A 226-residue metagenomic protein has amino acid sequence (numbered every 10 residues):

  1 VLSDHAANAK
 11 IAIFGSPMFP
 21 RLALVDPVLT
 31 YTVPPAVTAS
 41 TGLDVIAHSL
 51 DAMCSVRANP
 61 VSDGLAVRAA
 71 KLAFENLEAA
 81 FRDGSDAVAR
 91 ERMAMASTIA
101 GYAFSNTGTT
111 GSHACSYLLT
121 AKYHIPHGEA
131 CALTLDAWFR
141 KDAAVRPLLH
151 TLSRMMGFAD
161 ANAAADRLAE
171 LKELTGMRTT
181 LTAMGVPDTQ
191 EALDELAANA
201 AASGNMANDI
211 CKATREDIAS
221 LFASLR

Functional and structural regions predicted by a protein language model:
L2-T107, D209-I210: Carboxylate- and glycine-rich phosphate/diphosphate-binding segment that chelates Mg2+/Mn2+
V33-P35, R57-S62, D136, N162-D166 (+1 more regions): A ubiquitous short alpha-helical element
A39-G42, A66, G128, V145 (+3 more regions): Generic alpha-helical segment signature
I46-L50, M93-G101, C115, L135 (+4 more regions): Short alpha-helical scaffolding segments that buttress acidic/His motifs in well-ordered protein cores
A66, R90-M93, L149, L193 (+1 more regions): Hydrophobic packing residues in well-ordered alpha-helices of helical domains and bundles
T107-A163, A219: C-terminal catalytic subdomain
S153, G157-R226: C-terminal charged capping/lid subdomain of soluble metabolic enzymes
